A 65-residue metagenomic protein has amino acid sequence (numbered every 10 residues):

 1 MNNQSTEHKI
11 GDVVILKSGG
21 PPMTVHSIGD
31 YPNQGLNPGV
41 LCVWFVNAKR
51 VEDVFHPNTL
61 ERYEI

Functional and structural regions predicted by a protein language model:
Q4-E7: Residue-level "contact hotspot" at macromolecular interaction interfaces
K9-E64: Basic/aromatic-rich interaction segments and small domains that mediate binding to polyanionic partners
